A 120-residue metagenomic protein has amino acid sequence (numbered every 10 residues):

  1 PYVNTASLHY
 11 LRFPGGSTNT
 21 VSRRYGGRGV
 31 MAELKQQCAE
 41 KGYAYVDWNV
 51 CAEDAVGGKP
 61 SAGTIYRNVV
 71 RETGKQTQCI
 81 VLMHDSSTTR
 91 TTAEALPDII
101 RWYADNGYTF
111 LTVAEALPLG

Functional and structural regions predicted by a protein language model:
P1-L82, S86-T109, E115-L119: Catalytic domains of cell-wall/extracellular-matrix polysaccharide-remodeling enzymes, centered on de-N-acetylation
